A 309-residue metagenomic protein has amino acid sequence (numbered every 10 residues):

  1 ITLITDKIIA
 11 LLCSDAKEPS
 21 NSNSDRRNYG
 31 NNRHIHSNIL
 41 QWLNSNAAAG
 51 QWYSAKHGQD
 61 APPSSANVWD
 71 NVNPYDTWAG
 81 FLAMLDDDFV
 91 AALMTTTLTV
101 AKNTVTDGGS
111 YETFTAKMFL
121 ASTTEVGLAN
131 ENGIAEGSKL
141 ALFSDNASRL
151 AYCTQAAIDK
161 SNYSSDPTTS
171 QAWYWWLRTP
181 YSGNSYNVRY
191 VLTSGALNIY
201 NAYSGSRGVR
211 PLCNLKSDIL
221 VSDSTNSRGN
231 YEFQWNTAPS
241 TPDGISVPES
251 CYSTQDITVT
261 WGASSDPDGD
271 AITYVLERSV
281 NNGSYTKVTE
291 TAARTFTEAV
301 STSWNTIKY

Functional and structural regions predicted by a protein language model:
I1-T237: Collagenous Gly-X-Y triple-helix signature in extracellular proteins
A238-D243, I272: Proline-centered linker/hinge motifs at extracellular inter-domain junctions
Q255-V259: Structural beta-strand segments of beta-rich domains
A263-D268: Extracellular acidic, Ser/Thr/Pro-rich low-complexity tracts
Y274-L276: Short beta-strand elements bearing conserved aromatic residues within extracellular beta-rich modules
K287-A293: Short beta-strand segments within Ig-like beta-sandwich modules, predominantly Fibronectin type-III
V300-Y309: Beta-strand-rich modules
